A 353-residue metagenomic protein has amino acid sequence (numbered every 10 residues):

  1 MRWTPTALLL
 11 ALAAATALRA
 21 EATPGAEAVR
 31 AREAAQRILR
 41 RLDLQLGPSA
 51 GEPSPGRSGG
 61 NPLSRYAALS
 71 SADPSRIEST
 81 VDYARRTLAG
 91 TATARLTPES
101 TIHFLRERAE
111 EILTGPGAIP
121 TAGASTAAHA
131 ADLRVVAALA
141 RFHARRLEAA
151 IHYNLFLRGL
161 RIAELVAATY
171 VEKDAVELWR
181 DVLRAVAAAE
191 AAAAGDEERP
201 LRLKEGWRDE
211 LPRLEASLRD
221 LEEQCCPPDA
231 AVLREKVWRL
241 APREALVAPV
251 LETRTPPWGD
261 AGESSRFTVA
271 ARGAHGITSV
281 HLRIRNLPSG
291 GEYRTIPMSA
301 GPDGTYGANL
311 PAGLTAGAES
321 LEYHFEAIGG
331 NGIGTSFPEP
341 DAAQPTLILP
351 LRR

Functional and structural regions predicted by a protein language model:
R2-P5: Positively charged n-region of N-terminal signal peptides that target proteins for export
A7-A14: Bacterial N-terminal signal peptides
A15-K204: C-terminal non-catalytic alpha-helical accessory regions
R19-E21, A35, I112, A175 (+5 more regions): Generic structural hydrophobic/aromatic packing signal, biased to beta-strands
A31, L105-R108, R145, E210 (+3 more regions): Alpha-helical structural motif
A187-V232: Eukaryote-biased recognition of C-terminal alpha-helical segments
L221-R353: Glycan-association/targeting regions that enable binding to alpha-glucans and other polysaccharides
